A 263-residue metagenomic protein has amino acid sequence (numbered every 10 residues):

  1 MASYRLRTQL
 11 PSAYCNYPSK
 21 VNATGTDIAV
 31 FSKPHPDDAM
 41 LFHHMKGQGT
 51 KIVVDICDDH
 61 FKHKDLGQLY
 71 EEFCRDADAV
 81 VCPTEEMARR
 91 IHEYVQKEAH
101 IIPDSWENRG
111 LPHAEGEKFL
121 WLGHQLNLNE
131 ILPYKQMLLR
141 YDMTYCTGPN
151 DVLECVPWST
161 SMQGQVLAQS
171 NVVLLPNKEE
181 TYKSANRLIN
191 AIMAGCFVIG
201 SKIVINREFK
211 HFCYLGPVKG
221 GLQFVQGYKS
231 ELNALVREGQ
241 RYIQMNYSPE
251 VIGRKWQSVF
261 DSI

Functional and structural regions predicted by a protein language model:
M1-A39, I91-Y94, P249-S258, S262: N-terminal pre-catalytic "stem/leader" segment of glycosyltransferase-like enzymes
M1-P11, E107-A168, R187-L188: Conserved catalytic-core segment of nucleotide-activated headgroup transferases in glycan assembly
Y4-R7, S32, C82-T84, D104 (+1 more regions): Replace "coordinates the UDP/GDP/TDP-sugar" with "coordinates nucleotide-activated sugar donors
N16-I91: Extended catalytic core of nucleotide-activated donor transferases of GT-like folds
K62, L126, P157-Q165, N171-M193 (+1 more regions): Nucleotide-sugar-dependent
D78-H92, Q96-L111: Donor nucleotide-sugar binding/catalytic pocket of nucleotide-sugar-dependent glycosyltransferases
R109, K229-D261: A charged, aromatic-enriched C-terminal amphipathic alpha-helix characteristic of glycosyltransferases across folds
R207-V225: Change "using UDP/GDP/dTDP sugars" to "using nucleotide sugars
